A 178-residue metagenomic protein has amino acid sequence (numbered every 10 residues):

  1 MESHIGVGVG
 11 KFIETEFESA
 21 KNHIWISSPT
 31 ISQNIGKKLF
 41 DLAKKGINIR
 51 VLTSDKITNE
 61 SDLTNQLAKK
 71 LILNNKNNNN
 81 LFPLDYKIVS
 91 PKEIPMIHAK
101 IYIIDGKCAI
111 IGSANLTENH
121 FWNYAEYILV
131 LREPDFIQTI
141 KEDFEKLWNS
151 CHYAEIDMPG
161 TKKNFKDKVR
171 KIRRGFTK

Functional and structural regions predicted by a protein language model:
M1-G8: Glycine-rich phosphate-binding "P-loop"
V7, P29-T30, P134: Short, surface-exposed acidic/glycine-rich loop or hinge patches that mediate macromolecular interfaces
T15-L81: Primarily the HKD phosphodiesterase
Q33-N34, M96, T139: Residues that form or flank phosphate/diphosphate-binding pockets in enzymes that use nucleotide phosphates
N79-S90: Short Pro/Gly-enriched beta-strand edge/turn motifs at strand-loop
K92-M96, W122: Short solvent-exposed loop/turn micro-motifs enriched in small/polar/acidic residues
K100-I103, L129-V130: Short beta-strand scaffold segments in enzyme catalytic cores
C108-K178: Signature of lipid phosphatidyltransferase scaffolds
